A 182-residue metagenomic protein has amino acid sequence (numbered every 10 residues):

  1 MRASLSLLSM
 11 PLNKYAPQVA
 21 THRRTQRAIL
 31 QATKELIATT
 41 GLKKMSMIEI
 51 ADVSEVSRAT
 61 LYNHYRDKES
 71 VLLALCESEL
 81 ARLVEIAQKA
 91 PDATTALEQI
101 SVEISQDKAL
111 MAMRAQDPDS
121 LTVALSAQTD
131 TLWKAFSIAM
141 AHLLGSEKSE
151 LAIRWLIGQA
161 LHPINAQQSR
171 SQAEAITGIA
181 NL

Functional and structural regions predicted by a protein language model:
M1-T40, K44-V53, S70: Basic, helix-initiating cap at the start of DNA-binding domains
A32-L36, A74, E103, W155: Short amphipathic alpha-helical elements of helix-turn-helix/winged-helix folds
D52, R66-D67, E77: Residue-level detection of the helix-turn-helix DNA-binding "recognition helix"
S54-Y65: Short hydrophobic/aromatic patch on the recognition helix
S70, A74, A81-K108: Hydrophobic alpha-helical connector segments
S101-A127: Amphipathic alpha-helical segments used for helix-helix packing
Q106, L110, S146-S169, G178-L182: Amphipathic C-terminal alpha-helical segment
D119-R154: Amphipathic alpha-helical packing segments from all-alpha helical-bundle domains
